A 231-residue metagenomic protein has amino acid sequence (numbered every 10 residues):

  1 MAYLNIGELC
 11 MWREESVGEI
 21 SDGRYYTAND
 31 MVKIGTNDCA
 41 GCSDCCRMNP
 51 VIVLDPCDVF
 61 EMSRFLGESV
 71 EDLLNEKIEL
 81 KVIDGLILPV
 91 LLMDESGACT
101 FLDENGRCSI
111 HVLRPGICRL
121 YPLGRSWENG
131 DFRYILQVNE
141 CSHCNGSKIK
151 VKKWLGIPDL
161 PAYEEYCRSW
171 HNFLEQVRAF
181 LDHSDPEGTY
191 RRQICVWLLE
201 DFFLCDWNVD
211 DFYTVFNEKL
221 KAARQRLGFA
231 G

Functional and structural regions predicted by a protein language model:
A2-G231: Short loop/turn segments that flank or connect secondary-structure elements
